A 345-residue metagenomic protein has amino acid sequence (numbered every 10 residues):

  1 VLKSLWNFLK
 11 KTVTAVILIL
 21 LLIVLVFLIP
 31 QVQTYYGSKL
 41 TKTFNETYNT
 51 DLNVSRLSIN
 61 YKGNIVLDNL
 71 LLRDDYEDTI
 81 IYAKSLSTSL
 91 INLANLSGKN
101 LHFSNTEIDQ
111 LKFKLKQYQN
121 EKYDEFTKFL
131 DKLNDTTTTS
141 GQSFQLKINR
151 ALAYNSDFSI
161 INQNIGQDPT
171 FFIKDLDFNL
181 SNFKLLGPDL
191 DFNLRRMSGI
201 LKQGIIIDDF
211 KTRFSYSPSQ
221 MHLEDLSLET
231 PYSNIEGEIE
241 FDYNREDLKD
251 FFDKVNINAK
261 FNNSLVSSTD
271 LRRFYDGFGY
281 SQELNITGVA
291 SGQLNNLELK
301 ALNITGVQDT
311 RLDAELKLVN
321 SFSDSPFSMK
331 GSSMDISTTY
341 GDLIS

Functional and structural regions predicted by a protein language model:
V1-Y48: N-terminal type II signal-anchor transmembrane helix that functions as the membrane-insertion/stop-transfer segment
L2-K3, N7, Y48-T50, N69-P188 (+5 more regions): Secondary-structure transition motifs
E46-L70: Short extracytoplasmic
D78, L201-I207, E229-N234, T305-L312: Solvent-exposed loop/turn segments connecting transmembrane beta-strands in outer-membrane beta-barrel proteins
F158, N193-M197, Q220-S227, N296-I304: Transmembrane beta-strand segments that form the barrel wall of outer-membrane beta-barrel proteins
G166-S217, A259-L294, F322-D324, M329-S345: Beta-propeller and related beta-repeat scaffolds in trafficking/envelope systems
L226, N258-K260, K300-N303, E315 (+1 more regions): Transmembrane beta-strands of outer-membrane beta-barrel proteins
